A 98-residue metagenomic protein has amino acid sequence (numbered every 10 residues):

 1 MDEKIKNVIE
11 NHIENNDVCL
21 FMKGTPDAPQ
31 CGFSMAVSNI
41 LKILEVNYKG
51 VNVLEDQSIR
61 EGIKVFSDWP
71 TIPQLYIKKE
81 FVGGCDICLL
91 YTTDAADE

Functional and structural regions predicted by a protein language model:
M1-N11: Short N-terminal or domain-adjacent regulatory/targeting segments
N11-L44: Local sequence-structure signature of Cys/Sec-based thiol-disulfide redox active-site neighborhoods
F21-K23, L54-D56, K78: Structured beta-strand/turn binding interfaces of compact recognition modules in eukaryotic regulators
V46-R60: Thiol-based oxidoreductase modules, predominantly thioredoxin-like and allied folds used for disulfide exchange
D56-Q74: Mid-chain, well-packed structural core segment of small domains
P73-C85: A short, hydrophobic beta-strand/beta-hairpin element that forms part of a small beta-sheet core
Y91-A96: Conserved small/polar residues in nucleotide/adenosyl-binding loops
